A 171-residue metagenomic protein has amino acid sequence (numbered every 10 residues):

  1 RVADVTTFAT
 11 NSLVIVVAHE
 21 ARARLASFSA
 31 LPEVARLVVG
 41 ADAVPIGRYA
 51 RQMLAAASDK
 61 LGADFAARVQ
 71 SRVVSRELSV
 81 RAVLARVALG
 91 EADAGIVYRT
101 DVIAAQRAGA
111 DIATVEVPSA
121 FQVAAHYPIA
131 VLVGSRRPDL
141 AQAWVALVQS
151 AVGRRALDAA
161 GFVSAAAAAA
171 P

Functional and structural regions predicted by a protein language model:
R1-P171: Exported/periplasmic ABC-transporter solute-binding proteins
